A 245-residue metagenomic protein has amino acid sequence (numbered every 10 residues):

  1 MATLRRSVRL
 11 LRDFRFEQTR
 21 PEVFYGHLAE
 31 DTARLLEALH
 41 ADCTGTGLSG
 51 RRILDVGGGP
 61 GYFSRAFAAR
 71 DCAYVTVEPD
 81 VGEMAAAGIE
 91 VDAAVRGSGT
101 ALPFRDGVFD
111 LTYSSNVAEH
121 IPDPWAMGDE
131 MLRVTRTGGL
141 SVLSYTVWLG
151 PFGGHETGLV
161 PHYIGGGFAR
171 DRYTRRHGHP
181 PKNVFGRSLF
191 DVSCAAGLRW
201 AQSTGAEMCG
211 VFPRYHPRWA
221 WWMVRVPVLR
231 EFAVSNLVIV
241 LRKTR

Functional and structural regions predicted by a protein language model:
M1-A101, Y113, G128, F190 (+2 more regions): Conserved N-terminal segment of class I S-adenosyl-L-methionine
R51, V108, G138-G139: Surface-exposed loop/turn positions
G88, D106, P124-W125: Conserved strand-to-helix beginnings and helix N-cap segments that scaffold or border functional pockets
T100, A118, L149: Adenine-nucleotide cofactor-binding loop residues
L102-F104, I121: Helix-loop segment at the mouth of the active site in Rossmann-fold oxidoreductases, especially SDR/KR enzymes
L111-P122: A short SAM/SAH-binding and catalytic strip from SAM-dependent methyltransferases
P122-E130, R136, L140-R242: S-adenosyl-L-methionine-dependent methyltransferase catalytic module, highlighting the catalytic core
